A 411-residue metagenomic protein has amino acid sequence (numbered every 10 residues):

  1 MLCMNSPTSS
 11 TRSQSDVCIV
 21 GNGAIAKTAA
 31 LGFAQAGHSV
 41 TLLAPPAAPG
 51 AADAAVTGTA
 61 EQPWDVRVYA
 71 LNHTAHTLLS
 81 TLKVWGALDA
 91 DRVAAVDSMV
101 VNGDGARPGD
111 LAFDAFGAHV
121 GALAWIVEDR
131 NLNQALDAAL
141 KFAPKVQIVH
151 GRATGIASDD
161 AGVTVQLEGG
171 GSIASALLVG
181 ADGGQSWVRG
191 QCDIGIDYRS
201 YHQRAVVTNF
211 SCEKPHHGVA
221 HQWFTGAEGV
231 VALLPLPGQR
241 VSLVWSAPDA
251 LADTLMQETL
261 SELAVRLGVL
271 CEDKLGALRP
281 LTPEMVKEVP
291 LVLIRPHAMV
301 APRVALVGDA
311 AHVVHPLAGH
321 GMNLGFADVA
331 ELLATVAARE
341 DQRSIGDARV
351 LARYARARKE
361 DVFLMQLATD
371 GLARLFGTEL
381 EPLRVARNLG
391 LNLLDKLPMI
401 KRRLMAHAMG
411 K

Functional and structural regions predicted by a protein language model:
S10-G23: Beta1/beta-strand and adjacent pyrophosphate-binding region of the FAD-binding site in flavoprotein oxidoreductases
R12-S13, G86-Q191, R199-V207: Conserved N-terminal helical subregion
V20, A34-D65: Glycine-rich FAD pyrophosphate-binding loop
A26-K27: N-terminal Rossmann-fold NAD(P) dinucleotide-binding loop
T59-D89: N-terminal glycine-rich dinucleotide-binding loop that anchors FAD/FMN and/or NAD(P) in oxidoreductases
L79, T164, G171-S172, L178-R279 (+1 more regions): Conserved FAD-binding catalytic core of PHBH/FMO-like flavoproteins
D253-G346: FAD/FMN-dependent oxidoreductases across multiple families
A334-K411: C-terminal helical "tail/cap" subdomain of flavin- and related membrane-associated enzymes
